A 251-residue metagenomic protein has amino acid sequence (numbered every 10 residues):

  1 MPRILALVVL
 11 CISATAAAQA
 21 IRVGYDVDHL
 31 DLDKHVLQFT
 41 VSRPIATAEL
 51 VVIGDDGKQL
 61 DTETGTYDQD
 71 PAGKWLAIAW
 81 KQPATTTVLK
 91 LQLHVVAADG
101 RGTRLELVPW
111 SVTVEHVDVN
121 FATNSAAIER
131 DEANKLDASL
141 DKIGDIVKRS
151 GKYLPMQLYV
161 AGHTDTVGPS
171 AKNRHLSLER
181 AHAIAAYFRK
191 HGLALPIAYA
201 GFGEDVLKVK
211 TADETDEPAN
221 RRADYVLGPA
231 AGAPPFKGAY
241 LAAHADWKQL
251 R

Functional and structural regions predicted by a protein language model:
P2-V114, A245-R251: N-terminal targeting leaders that direct proteins to extracytoplasmic destinations
V51, Q92-H94, D118-N120, Q157-A161 (+2 more regions): Soluble periplasmic/extracytoplasmic beta-strand elements of cell-envelope proteins
L89, E115-V117, N124, L154-M156 (+1 more regions): Envelope-exposed proteins and targeting segments
V95-D99, G203, P229: Surface-exposed loop/turn motifs at beta-strand-loop junctions within extracellular Ig-like and Fibronectin type III
P109-D131: Low-complexity, Pro/Ser/Thr- and charge-rich linker/hinge segments at domain boundaries
F121-T123, I143-A181, I197-T211: Short, surface-exposed beta-strand segments enriched in small/polar/acidic residues
S125-A161, I184-K190, A194, Y225-R251: Periplasmic peptidoglycan-binding/anchoring modules of Gram-negative envelope and division proteins
D131, K135, K172-R180, E217: Alpha-helix N-cap and loop-to-helix initiation/capping positions
